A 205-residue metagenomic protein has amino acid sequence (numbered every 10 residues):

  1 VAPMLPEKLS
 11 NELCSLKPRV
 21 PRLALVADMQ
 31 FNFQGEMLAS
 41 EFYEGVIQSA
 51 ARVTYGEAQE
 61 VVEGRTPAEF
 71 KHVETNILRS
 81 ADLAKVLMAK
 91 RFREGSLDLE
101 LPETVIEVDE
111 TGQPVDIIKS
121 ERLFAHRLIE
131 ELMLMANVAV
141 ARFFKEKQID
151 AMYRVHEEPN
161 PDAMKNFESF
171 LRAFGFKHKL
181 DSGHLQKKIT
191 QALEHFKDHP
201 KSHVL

Functional and structural regions predicted by a protein language model:
V1-L205: Conserved, carboxylate-rich catalytic/transport cores that coordinate ions
